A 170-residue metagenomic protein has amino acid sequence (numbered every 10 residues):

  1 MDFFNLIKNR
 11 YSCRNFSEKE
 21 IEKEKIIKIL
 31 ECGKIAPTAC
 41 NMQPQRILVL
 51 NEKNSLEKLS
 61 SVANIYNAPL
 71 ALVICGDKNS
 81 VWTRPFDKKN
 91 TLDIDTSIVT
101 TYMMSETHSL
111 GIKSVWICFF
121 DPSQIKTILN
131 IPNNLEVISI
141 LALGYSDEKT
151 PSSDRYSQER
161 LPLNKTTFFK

Functional and structural regions predicted by a protein language model:
F3-E20, K25, I140-K170: C-terminal helix-cap and adjacent tail motif
N15-F16, R46, K113-W116: Short catalytic-loop micro-motif centered on adjacent basic/acidic residues
K25-V99: Glycine/small-residue-rich phosphate/adenosyl-binding loop
R46, F120, S139: Residue-level "edge-of-site" marker
A68-L72, N130-S152: A glycine-rich helix N-cap at a beta->alpha junction
S105-H108: Short hydrophobic alpha-helices that are characteristic scaffold elements of the AMP-binding
I112-Q124: GST superfamily/GST-like fold recognition
